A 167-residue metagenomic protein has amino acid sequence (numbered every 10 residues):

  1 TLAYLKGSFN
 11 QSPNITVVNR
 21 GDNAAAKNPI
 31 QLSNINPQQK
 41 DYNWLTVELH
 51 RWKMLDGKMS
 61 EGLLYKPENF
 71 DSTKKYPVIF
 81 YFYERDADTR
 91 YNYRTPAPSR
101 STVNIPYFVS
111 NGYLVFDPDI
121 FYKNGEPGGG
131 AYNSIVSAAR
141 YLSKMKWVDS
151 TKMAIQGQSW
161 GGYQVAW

Functional and structural regions predicted by a protein language model:
L2-W167: Serine-hydrolase catalytic core recognition
